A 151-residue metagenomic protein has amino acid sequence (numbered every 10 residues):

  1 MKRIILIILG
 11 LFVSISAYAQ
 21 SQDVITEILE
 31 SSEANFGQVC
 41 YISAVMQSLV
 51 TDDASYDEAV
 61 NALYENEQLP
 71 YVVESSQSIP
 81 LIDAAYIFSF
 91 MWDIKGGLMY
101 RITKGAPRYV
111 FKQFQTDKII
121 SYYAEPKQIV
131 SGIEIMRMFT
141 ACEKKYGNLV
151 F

Functional and structural regions predicted by a protein language model:
I4-I15: Sec-dependent N-terminal signal peptides
A19-D53, D57, E65, Y71-F151: Terminal recognition/anchoring or ligand-binding modules at protein termini
